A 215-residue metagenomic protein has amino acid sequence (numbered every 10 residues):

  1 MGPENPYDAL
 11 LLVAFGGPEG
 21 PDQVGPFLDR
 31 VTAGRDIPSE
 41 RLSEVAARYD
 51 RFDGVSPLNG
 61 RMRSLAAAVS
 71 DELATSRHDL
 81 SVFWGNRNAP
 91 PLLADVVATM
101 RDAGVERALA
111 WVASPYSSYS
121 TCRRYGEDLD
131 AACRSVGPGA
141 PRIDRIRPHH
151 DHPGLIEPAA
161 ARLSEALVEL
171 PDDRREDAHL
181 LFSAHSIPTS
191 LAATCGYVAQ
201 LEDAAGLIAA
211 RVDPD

Functional and structural regions predicted by a protein language model:
M1-D215: Active-site-proximal alpha-helix that buttresses catalytic centers in soluble enzyme cores
